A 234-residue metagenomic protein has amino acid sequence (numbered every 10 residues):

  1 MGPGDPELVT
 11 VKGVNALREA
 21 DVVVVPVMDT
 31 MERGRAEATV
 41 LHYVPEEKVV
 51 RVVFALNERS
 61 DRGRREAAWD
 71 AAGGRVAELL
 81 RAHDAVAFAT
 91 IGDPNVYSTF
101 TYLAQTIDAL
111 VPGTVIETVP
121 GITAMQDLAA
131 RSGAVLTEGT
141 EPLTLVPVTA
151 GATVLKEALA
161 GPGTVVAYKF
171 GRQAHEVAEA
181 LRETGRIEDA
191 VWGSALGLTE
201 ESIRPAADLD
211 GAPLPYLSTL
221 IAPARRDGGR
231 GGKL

Functional and structural regions predicted by a protein language model:
M1-P6, V11-V115, A178, E200-R204 (+2 more regions): Class I S-adenosyl-L-methionine
G4, M28-M31, F54-L56, I122 (+3 more regions): Short, acidic/turn-prone active-site loops that include or flank metal/cofactor- and phosphate-binding residues
D21, D84, G133, P162-G163: Residue-level detector of structured alpha->beta connecting loops
V49-R51, I116, L145, A190-W192: Conserved beta-strand scaffold positions in the cores of enzyme catalytic domains, especially in NTP/NDP-utilizing
R62-A71, R131-A134, A158-G161, I203-L209: Short, surface-exposed amphipathic charged segments that create phosphate/polyanion-binding patches used for binding
A68-E78, A134-P147, L209-T219: A polyampholytic, Gly/Pro-enriched intrinsically disordered region
R81, A158-L234: A contiguous loop/helix-start segment that scaffolds small-molecule binding in enzyme catalytic cores
G92, V96-G161, G211, R225-G228: Class I SAM-dependent methyltransferase SAM-binding "motif I" and its flanking Rossmann-like core
